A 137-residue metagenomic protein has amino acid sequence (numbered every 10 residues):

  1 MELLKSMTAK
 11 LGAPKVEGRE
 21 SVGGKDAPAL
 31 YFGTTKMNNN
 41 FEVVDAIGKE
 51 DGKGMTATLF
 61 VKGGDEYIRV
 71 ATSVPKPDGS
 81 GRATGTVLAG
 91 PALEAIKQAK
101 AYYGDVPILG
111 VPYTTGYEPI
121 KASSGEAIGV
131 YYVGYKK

Functional and structural regions predicted by a protein language model:
M1-K137: N-terminal membrane-sensor/transducer module of prokaryotic signaling receptors
